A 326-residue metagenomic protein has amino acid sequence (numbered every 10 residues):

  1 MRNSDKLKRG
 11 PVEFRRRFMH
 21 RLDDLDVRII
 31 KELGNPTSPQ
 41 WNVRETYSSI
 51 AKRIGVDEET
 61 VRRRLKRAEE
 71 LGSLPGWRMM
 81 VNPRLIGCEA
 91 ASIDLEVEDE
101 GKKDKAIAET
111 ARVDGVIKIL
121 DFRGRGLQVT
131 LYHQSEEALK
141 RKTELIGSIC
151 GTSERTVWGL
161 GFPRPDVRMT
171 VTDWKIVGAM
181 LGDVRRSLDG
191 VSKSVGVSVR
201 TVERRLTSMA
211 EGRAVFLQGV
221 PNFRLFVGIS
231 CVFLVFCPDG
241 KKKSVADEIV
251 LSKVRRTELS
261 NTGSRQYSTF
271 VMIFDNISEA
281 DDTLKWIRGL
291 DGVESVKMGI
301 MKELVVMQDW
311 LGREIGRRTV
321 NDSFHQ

Functional and structural regions predicted by a protein language model:
R2-Q326: A compositional/biophysical signature of low hydrophobicity enriched in polar/charged and small residues
